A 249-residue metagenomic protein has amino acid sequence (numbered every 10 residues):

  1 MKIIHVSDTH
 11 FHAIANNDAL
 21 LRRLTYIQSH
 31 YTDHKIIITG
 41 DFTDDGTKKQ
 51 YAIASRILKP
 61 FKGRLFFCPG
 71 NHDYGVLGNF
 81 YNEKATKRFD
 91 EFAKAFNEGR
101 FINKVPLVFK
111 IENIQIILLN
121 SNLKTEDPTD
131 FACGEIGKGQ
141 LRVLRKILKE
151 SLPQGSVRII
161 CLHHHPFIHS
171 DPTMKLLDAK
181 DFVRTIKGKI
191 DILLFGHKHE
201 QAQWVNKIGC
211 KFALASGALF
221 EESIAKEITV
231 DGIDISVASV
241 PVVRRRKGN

Functional and structural regions predicted by a protein language model:
M1-I4, V108-L118, V157, N206-F212 (+1 more regions): Beta-strand-turn-beta hairpins that frame and shape the catalytic cleft of phosphate-ester-processing enzymes
M1-P60, K146-K149, P153: N-terminal active-site segment of His-dependent metallophosphoesterases
H5-S7, K35-D41, L65-N71, N120 (+3 more regions): Active-site neighborhood of phospho(di)ester-bond hydrolases with catalytic His/Asp-centered motifs
F11-A15, T43-K49, N71-N79, K124-T129 (+3 more regions): Active-site environment of divalent metal-dependent phosphoester hydrolases
I53-R142, L214-S216, E227: Extended active-site neighborhood of metal-dependent phosphoesterases/phosphodiesterases
E126-E135, E150-I192: Active-site-proximal segments of metal-dependent phosphoesterases and phosphodiesterases across multiple
C161, A238-G248: Short, solvent-exposed aromatic-acidic interface loops
P172-A238: Conserved beta-sheet core of the metallophosphoesterase superfamily
